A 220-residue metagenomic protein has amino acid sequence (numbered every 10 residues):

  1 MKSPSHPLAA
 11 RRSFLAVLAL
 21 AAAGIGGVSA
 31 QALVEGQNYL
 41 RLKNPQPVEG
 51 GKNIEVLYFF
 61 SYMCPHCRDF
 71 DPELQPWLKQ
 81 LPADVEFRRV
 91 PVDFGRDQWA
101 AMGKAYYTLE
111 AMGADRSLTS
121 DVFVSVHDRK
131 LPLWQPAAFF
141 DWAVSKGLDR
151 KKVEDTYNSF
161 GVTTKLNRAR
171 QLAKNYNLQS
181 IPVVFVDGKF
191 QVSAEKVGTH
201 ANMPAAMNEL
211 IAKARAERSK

Functional and structural regions predicted by a protein language model:
K2-A9, S13-R96, A212-K220: Extracytoplasmic thiol/disulfide redox context detector
K2-S3, R11, A114-S120, K151-T156: Long, low-complexity, intrinsically disordered polar/charged segments
Q31-E35, G50, D121-L133, E154: Short N-terminal helix-initiation segments at or just after the protein's N-terminus
K52-N53, M63-D71, G95-M102, A111 (+7 more regions): Solvent-exposed, acidic/flexible segments
M63, L78-P82, L109-G113, V122 (+6 more regions): Sec/Tat-exported extracytoplasmic proteins
D71-L78, W99-Y106, T119, P136 (+5 more regions): Extracytoplasmic/secreted envelope proteins and their assembly/folding machinery, especially bacterial periplasmic
L81-M112, R116-A143: Structural microenvironment flanking redox-active thiols in thiol-disulfide oxidoreductases
S145-K220: C-terminal cap of thioredoxin/glutaredoxin-like
